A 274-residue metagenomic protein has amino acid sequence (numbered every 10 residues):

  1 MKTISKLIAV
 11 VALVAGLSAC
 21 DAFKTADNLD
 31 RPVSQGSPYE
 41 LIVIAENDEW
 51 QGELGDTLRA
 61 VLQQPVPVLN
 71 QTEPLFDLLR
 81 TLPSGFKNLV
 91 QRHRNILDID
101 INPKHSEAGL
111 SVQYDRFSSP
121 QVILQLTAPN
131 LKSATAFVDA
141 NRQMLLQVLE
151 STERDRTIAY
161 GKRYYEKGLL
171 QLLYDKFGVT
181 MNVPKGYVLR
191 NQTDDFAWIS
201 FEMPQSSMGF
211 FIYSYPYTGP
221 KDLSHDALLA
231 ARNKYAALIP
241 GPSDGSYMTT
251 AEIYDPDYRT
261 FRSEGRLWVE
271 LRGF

Functional and structural regions predicted by a protein language model:
M1-I8: Bacterial N-terminal signal peptides that target proteins for export
G16-A19: C-terminal motif of bacterial Sec signal peptides marking the signal peptidase cleavage site
D21-T25: Bacterial signal peptide processing site
G36-Q51, L97-I99: Short hydrophobic beta-strand segments
I42, P204-K234: A short acidic-to-branched-hydrophobic micro-motif
T81-S133, I239-F274: Signature of long, low-cysteine stretches enriched in small and polar/charged residues
L145-V179: Surface-exposed beta-loop interaction hotspot
F177-T193: Proline-anchored loop/turn motifs at beta-strand termini and strand-loop-strand connectors
